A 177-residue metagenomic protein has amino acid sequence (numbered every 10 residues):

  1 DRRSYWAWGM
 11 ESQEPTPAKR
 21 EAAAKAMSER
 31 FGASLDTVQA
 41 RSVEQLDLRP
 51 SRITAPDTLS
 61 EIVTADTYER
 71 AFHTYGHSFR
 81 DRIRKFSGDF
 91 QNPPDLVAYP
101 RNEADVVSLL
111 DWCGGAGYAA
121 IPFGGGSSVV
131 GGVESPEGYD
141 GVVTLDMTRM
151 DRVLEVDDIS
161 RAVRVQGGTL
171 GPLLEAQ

Functional and structural regions predicted by a protein language model:
D1-Q177: Noncatalytic alpha-helical scaffold of FAD-dependent oxidoreductases
